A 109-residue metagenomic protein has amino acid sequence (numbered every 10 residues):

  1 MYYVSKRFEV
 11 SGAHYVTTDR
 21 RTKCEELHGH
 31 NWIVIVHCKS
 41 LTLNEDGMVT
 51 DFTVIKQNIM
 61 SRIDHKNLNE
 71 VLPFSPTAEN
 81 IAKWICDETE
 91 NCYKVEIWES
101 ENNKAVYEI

Functional and structural regions predicted by a protein language model:
M1-I109: Charge-rich, low-complexity N-terminal segments
